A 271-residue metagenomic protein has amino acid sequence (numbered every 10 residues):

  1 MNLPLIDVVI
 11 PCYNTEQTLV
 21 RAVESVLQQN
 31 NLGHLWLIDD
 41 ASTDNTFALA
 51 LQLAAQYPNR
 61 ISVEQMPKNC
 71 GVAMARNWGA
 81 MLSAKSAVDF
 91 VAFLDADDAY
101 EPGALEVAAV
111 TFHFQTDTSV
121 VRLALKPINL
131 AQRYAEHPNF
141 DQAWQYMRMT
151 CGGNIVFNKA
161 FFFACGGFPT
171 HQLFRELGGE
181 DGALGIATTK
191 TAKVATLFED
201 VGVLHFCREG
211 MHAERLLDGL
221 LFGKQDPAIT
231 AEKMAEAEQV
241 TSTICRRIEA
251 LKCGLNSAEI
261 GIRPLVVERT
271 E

Functional and structural regions predicted by a protein language model:
E24-G33: Short, acidic, metal-binding catalytic loop of nucleotide-sugar glycosyltransferases
S25, D39-L49, K68, D98: A conserved acidic beta->alpha catalytic loop
N45, D98-T111: Acidic donor-binding/catalytic loop of UDP-sugar-dependent glycosyltransferases, especially processive GT2
M66-S83: Glycine-rich, basic loop-to-helix element that forms the pyrophosphate-binding segment of sugar-nucleotide handling
A87-D97: Short beta-strand-to-loop acidic/aromatic patch adjacent to the donor-nucleotide binding site
L105-Y134: Conserved donor NDP-sugar-binding/catalytic core segment of glycosyltransferases
F174-L184: Acidic donor-binding loop at a coil-to-helix junction in glycosyltransferase catalytic cores that engages
I186-V203: Catalytic donor-sugar/metal-binding loop of nucleotide-sugar-dependent glycosyltransferases
